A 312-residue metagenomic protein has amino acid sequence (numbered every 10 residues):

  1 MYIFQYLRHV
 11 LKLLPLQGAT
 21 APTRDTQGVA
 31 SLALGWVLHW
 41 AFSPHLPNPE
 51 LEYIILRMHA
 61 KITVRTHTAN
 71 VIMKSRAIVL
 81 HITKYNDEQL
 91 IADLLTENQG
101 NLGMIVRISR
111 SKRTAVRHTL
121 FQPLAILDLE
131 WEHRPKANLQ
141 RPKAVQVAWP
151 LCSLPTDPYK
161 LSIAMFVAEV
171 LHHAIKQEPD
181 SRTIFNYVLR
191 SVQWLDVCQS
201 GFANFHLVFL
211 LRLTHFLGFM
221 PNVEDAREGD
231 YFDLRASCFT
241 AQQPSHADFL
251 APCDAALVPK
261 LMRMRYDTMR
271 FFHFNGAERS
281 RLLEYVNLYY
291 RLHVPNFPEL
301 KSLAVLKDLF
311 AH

Functional and structural regions predicted by a protein language model:
M1, Q5, H9-P44, P49-E50 (+1 more regions): N-terminal basic, low-structured, amphipathic or hydrophobic segments
I54, M58-H312: Non-catalytic alpha-helical scaffolds and adjoining flexible linkers that form interface surfaces for assembly
